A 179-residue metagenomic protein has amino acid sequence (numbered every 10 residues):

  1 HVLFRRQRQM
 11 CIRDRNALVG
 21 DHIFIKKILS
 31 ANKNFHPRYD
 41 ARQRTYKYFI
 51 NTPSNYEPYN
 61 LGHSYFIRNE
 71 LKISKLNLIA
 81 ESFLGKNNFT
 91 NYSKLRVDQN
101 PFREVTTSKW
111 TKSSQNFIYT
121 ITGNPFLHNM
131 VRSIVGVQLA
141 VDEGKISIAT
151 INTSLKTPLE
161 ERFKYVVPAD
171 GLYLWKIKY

Functional and structural regions predicted by a protein language model:
H1-I12: Single conserved hydrophobic/aromatic residue that forms the stacking wall/gate of nucleotide- or nucleobase-binding
V2, A17, D40-R42, E57 (+3 more regions): A generic structural signal for short, solvent-exposed coil/turn residues that cap or connect secondary-structure
R5-R6, K33, F66-Y179: Core RNA-modification/binding signature centered on pseudouridine synthases
R8, R38, R44-K47, R103 (+1 more regions): Basic side chains
R13-Y59: Ordered, amphipathic secondary-structure segments that act as subunit-interaction surfaces in large macromolecular
E57-R68: Extracytoplasmic segments of membrane-associated envelope/inner-membrane machinery
